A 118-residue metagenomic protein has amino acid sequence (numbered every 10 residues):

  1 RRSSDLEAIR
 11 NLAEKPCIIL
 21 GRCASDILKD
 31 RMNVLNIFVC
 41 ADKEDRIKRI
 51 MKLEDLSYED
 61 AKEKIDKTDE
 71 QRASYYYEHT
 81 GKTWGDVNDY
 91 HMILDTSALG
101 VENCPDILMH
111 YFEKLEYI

Functional and structural regions predicted by a protein language model:
R2-S3: Short, small-residue-biased leader/transition segments that mark boundaries at the very start of proteins
L6, V101-M109: Short, amphipathic alpha-helical "lid/cap" segments that border enzyme active or binding sites
R10-E54: ATP-dependent NMP and nucleoside kinases share a basic, alpha-helical "lid"
D26-L28, L35, V39, G85 (+2 more regions): Surface-exposed, interaction-prone regions with an acidic/low-complexity signature
L53-D55, M109-Y111: Short, solvent-exposed amphipathic alpha-helical segments in soluble enzyme and RNA/protein-processing domains
E54-S57, Y117: Arginine/glycine-rich "motif VI" loop of SF2 helicases in the C-terminal RecA-like domain
S57-E102: Small-molecule kinase domains that catalyze NTP-dependent phosphoryl transfer to phosphate-bearing small molecules
H110-I118: Short, charged, intrinsically disordered terminal tails
